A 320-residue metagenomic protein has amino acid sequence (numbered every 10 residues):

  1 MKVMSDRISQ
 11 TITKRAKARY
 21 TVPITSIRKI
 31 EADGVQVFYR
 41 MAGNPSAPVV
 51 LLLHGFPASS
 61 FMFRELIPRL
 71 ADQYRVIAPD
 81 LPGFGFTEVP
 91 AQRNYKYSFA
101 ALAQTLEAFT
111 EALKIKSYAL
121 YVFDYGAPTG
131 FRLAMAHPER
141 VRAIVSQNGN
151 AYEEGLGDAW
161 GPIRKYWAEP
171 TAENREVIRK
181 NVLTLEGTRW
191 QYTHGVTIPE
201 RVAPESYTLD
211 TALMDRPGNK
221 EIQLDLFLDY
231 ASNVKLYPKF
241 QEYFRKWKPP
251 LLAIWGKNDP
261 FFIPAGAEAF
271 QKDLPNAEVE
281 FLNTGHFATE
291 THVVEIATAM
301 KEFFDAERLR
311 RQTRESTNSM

Functional and structural regions predicted by a protein language model:
K2-V37, A42-P45, V49, I77 (+5 more regions): Flexible "cap/lid" subdomain of the alpha/beta-hydrolase fold that forms the substrate-access gate
L52-G55, A78: Structural cue for short, hydrophobic secondary-structure segments
G55-A58, D124: Active-site glycine-rich loops that stabilize anionic/oxyanionic intermediates across multiple enzyme folds
P57, P82-G85, A151, G285-A288: Alpha/beta-hydrolase active-site loop signature
P57-E65, V76: Serine-hydrolase catalytic-loop signature spanning alpha/beta hydrolases and amidase-signature enzymes
E65-Y74, A112: A short, Lys/Arg-enriched amphipathic alpha-helix followed by its capping loop at the start of a domain
P68, P79-P82: N-terminal cap/lid subdomain of alpha/beta-hydrolase-fold enzymes
A277-M320: Catalytic active-site module of serine/aspartate enzymes centered on a nucleophile-bearing elbow/loop
